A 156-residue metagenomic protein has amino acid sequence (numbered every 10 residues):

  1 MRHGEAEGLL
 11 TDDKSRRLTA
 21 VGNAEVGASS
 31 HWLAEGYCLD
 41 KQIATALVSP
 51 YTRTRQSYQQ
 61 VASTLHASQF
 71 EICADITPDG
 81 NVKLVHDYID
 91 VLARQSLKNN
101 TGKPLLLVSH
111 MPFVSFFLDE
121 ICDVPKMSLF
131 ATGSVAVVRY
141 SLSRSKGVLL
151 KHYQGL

Functional and structural regions predicted by a protein language model:
R2-I76, G80, M127-S128, G133: Active-site-proximal alpha-helix that buttresses catalytic centers in soluble enzyme cores
Y37-K41, L92-K103: Glycine-rich phosphate-binding loop signature in dinucleotide/nucleotide-binding domains
Q42, N100-T101, A131, S145: Residue-level preference for short coil/turn positions at secondary-structure junctions
A67-Q69, G102, K146: A generic structural signal for alpha->beta connector loops
T77-A93: Short phosphate-binding loop-to-helix
N100-L118: A glycine-rich beta-strand to alpha-helix segment that forms a phosphate/ribose-binding loop at ligand/cofactor sites
C122-L156: Domain-level recognition of soluble alpha/beta enzyme cores, biased toward histidine phosphatases/phosphomutases
